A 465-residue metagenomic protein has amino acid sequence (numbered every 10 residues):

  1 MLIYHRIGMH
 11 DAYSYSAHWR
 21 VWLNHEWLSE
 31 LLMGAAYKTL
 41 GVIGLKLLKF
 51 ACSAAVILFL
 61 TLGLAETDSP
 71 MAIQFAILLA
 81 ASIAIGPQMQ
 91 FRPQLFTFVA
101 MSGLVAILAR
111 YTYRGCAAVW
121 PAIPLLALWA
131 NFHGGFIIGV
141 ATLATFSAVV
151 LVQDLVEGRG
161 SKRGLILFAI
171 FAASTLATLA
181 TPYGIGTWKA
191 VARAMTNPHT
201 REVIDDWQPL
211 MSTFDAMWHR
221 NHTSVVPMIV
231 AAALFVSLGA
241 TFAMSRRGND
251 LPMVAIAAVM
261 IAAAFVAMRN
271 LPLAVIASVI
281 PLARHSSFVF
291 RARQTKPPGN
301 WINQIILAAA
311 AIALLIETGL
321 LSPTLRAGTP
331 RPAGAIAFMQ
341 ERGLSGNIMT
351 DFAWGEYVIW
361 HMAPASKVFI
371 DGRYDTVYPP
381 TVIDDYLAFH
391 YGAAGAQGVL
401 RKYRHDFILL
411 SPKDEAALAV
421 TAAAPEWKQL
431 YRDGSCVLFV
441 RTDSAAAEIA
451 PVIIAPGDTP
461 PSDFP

Functional and structural regions predicted by a protein language model:
L23-A35, I185, K189-V226: Juxtamembrane membrane-water interface segments that cap and precede transmembrane helices
L47-T67: Transmembrane-helix motifs of polytopic, lipid-linked glycan transferases
F59, A81-A84, F96-Y113, L143-V152: Specific aromatic-rich, kink-prone transmembrane helix
A81-I85, I107, V119-G134, A173-A177 (+1 more regions): Membrane-interface alpha helices of multi-pass inner-membrane proteins
S102-V119, L238-S245: Membrane-interface transmembrane helices that cradle and orient dolichyl/undecaprenyl
R110-A127, K162-A169, L251-I256: Short hydrophobic alpha-helices at membrane interfaces in multi-pass membrane enzymes
P297-G343, A353-G355, M362-P364, R373-Y374 (+2 more regions): Membrane-proximal, lumen/periplasm-facing interface regions of secretory-pathway glyco- and lipid-modifying enzymes
Q340-P380, R401, D406-K413, F439: Short periplasmic/luminal acceptor-recognition loop of GT-C membrane glycosyltransferases, typified by
